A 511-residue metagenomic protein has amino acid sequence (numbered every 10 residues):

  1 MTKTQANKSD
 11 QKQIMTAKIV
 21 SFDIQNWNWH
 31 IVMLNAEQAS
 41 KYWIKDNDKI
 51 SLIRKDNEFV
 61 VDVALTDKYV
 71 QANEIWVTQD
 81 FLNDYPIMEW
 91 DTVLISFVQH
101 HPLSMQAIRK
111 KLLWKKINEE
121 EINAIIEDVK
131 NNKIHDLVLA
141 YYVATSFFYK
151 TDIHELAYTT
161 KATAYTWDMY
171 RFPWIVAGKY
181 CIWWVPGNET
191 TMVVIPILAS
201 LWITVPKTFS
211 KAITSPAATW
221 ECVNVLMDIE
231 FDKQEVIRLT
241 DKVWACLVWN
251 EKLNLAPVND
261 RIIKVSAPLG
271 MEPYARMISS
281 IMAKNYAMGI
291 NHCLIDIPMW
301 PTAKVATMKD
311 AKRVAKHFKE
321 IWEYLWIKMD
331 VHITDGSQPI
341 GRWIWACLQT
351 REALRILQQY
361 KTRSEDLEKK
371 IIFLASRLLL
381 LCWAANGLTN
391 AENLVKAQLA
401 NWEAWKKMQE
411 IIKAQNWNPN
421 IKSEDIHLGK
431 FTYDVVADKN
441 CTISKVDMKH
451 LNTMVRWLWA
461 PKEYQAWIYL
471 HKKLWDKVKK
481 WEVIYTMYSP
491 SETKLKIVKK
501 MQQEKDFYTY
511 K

Functional and structural regions predicted by a protein language model:
M1-L113: Long, compositionally biased stretches
I31, K49, E74, T92-V93 (+11 more regions): Structural motif
V98-G187, V225-L226, K407-A414: Acidic, glycine/proline-rich low-complexity segments that act as flexible tails and inter-domain linkers
W114-A124, V129, Y170-R171, E272-P273 (+3 more regions): Well-ordered secondary-structure scaffolds
V143-F147, K179, C222, P257-A267 (+2 more regions): Active-site-proximal beta-alpha loop/turn segments in soluble metabolic enzymes
I175-A199, I203-T214: Glycine/serine-rich anion-binding loops at beta->alpha junctions that coordinate negatively charged ligand groups
C222-C246, K316-I321: A glycine-rich helix N-cap at a beta->alpha junction
D241-H292: Phosphate/diphosphate-binding glycine-rich loops and adjacent basic-rich segments that engage nucleotide
